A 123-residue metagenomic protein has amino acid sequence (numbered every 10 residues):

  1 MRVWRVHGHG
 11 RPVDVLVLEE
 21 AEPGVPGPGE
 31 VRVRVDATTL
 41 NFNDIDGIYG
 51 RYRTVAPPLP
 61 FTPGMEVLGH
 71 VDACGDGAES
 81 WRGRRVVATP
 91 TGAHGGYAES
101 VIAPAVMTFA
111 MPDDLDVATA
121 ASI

Functional and structural regions predicted by a protein language model:
M1-W4: Short structural boundary motif marking the start of a folded domain
H7-V15: Extracellular beta-rich ligand/substrate-recognition surface
V15-L18, G95: Residues that act as N-cap/strand-start positions at coil-to-secondary-structure junctions
L18-P23, L68-H70, S100-I102, T108: Conserved hydrophobic/aromatic beta-strand scaffold that supports enzyme active sites
E22-L40, R51-A93: Glycine-rich beta-strand-centered segment in the early N-terminal region that forms part of a ligand/cofactor-binding
N43-Y49: Cytochrome P450 core scaffold surrounding the K-helix E-X-X-R motif and the conserved "meander" helix-loop region
D46, A88-I123: NAD(P)H dinucleotide-binding glycine-rich loop of Rossmann-like/cofactor-binding domains, especially the beta1-alpha1
